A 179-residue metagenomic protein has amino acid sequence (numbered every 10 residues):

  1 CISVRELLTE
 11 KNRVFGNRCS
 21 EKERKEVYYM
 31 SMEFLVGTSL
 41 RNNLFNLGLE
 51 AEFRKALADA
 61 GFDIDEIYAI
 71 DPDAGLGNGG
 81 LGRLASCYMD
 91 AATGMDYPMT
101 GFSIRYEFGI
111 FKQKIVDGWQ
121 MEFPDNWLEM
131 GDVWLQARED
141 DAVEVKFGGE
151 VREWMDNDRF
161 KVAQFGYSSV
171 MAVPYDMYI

Functional and structural regions predicted by a protein language model:
C1-I179: A conserved ligand/cofactor-binding region detector
